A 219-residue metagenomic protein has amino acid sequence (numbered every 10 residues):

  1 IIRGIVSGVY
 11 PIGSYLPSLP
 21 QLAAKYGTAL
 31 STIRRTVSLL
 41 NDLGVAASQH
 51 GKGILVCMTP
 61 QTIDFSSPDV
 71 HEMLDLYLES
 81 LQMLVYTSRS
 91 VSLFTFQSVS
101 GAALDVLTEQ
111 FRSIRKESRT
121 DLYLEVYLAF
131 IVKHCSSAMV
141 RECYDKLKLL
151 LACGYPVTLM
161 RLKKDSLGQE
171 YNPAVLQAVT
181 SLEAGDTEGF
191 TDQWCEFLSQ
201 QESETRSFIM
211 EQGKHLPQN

Functional and structural regions predicted by a protein language model:
I1-Y86: Short linear motifs at protein or domain termini
L19, C135-A138, G185: Short loop-to-helix capping motifs
M58-Y127, L176-G189: All-alpha effector-binding/dimerization core of bacterial HTH-type transcriptional repressors
S98-V157, Y171, D192-E204, F208-E211: Conserved amphipathic alpha-helical segments that form helical-bundle/coiled-coil interaction surfaces
L159-K163, G185-F190: Hydrophobic/aromatic-rich alpha-helical bundle segments in the mid-to-C-terminal region
L162-S166, Y171-V179, S199: Long amphipathic all-alpha helical oligomerization modules
